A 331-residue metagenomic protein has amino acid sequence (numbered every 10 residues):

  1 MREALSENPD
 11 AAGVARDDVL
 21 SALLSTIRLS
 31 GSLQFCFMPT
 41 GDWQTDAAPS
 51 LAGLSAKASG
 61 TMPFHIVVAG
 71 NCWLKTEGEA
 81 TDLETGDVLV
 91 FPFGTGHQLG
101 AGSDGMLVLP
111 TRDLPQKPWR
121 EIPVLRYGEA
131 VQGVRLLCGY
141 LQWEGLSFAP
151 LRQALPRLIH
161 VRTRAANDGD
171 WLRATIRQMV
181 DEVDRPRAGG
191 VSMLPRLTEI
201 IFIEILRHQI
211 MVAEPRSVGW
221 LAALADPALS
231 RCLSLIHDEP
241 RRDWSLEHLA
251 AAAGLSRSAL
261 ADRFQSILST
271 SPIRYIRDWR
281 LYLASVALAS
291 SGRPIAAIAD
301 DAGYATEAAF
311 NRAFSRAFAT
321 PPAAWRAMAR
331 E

Functional and structural regions predicted by a protein language model:
M1-T81, T95-L125: Generic protein-terminus/edge-of-domain signal
A48, P215-V218, L268: Short, Lys/Arg-enriched N-terminal segment that forms or immediately precedes the first helix of a structured domain
L54-K57, M62, V68, Q142 (+7 more regions): Hydrophobic/basic alpha-helical segments enriched in Actinobacteria
V67, I236-E239, L288: Short helix-to-turn junction characteristic of helix-turn-helix DNA-binding domains, especially the helix
G86-D87: Loop/turn positions that initiate beta-strands
V124-L136: Glycine- and charge-enriched low-complexity intrinsically disordered segments
L137-R152, R157-S234: An amphipathic alpha-helical interaction segment
I200, E204-I210, R231-Y282, A299-M328: Basic/polar phosphate-binding segments, predominantly the helix-turn-helix DNA-binding elements of transcriptional
